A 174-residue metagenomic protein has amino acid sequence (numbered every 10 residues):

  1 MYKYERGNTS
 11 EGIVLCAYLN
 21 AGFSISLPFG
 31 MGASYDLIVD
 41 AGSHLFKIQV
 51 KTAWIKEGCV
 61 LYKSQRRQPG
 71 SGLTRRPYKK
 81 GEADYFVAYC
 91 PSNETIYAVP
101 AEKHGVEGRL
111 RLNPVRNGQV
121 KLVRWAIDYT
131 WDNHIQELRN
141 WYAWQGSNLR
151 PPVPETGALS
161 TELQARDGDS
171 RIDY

Functional and structural regions predicted by a protein language model:
M1-P28: Acidic-basic catalytic patches of nuclease active cores, encompassing PD-(D/E)XK and other metal-cofactor nuclease
Y18, L37-V39, F46-T52: Conserved catalytic cores of phosphodiester-cleaving nucleases, focusing on short active-site segments
M31-S34: Short acidic/glycine-enriched loop/turn segments that link adjacent beta-strands
A41-S43, S92: A generic beta-sheet turn/junction motif
K51-I96, A101: Catalytic cores of nucleic-acid endonucleases
H104-N140: Charged phosphate-binding loop/patch that engages nucleotide di/tri-phosphates or the phosphate backbone of nucleic
N140, R166-Y174: N-terminal, intrinsically disordered charge-dense segments
